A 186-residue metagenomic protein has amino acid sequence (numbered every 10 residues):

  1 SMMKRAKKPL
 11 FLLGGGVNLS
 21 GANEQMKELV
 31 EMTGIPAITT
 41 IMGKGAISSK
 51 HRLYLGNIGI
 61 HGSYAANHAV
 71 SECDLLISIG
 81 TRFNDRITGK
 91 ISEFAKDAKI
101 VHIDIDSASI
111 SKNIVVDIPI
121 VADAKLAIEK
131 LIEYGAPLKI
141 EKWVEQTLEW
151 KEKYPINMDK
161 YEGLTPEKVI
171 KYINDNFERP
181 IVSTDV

Functional and structural regions predicted by a protein language model:
S1, D97-V186: Phosphate/pyrophosphate-binding active-site segments
M3-L76, D175-V186: Anionic-ligand anchoring segments at beta-strand to alpha-helix junctions in alpha/beta enzyme folds, i.e., glycine
G14-G15, T40-M42, T81, I103-I105 (+1 more regions): Cofactor-binding loop segments of dinucleotide-utilizing enzymes, especially the Rossmann-like FAD- and NAD(P)+-binding
G21, H61, D85-R86, L164-K168: Short, conserved clusters of charged catalytic residues that mark active-site and nucleotide-handling motifs
G21-N23, S48-S49, R86-G89, K112 (+1 more regions): Short glycine-/acidic-enriched loop or helix-start segments at secondary-structure transitions that form or flank
T40-M42, F83-D85, K99, V144-E145: Short, flexible segments with low predicted structural confidence
G59-S109: Phosphate/diphosphate-binding loops
